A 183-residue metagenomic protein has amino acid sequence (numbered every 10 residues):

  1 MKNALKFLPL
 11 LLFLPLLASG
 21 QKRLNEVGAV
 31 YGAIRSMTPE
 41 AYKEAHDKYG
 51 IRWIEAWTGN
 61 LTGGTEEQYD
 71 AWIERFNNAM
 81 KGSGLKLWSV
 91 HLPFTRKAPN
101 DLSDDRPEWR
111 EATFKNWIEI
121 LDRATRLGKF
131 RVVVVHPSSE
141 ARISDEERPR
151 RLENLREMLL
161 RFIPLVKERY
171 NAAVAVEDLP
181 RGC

Functional and structural regions predicted by a protein language model:
K2-L10: Sec-dependent signal peptide recognition, specifically the positively charged N-region followed immediately by
L11-S19: Hydrophobic h-region of N-terminal signal peptides that target proteins for export in Gram-negative bacteria
Q21-A41: Boundary/entry segment of secreted carbohydrate-active catalytic domains
L24-G28, R52-E55, K86-S89, F130-V134 (+1 more regions): Structural preference for beta-strand elements that scaffold enzyme active sites
V30-I34, W57-G59, L92-T95, S138-E140 (+1 more regions): Active-site beta-loop-alpha junctions enriched in small/polar residues
T38-G59, L127-R131: Catalytic domains of carbohydrate-active enzymes, especially glycoside hydrolases
W57-N77, P137-I143: Glycine-rich, proline-tolerant flexible connector loops at the mouths of alpha/beta enzymes
G82, P99-C183: Active-site acidic/histidine proton-transfer and metal-coordination neighborhood in alpha/beta enzyme cores
